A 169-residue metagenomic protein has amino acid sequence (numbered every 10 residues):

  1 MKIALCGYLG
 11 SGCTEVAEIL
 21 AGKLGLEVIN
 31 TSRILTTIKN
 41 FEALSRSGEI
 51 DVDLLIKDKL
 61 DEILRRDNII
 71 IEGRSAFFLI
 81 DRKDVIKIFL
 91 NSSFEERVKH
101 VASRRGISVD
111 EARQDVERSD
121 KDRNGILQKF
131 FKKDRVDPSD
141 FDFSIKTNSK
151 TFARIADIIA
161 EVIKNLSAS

Functional and structural regions predicted by a protein language model:
M1-I3: Extreme N-terminal starter segment of soluble prokaryotic enzymes
L5-E18: Glycine-rich phosphate-binding P-loop
E18-I56: Conserved substrate/cofactor phosphate-moiety recognition/catalytic segment in nucleotide-dependent phosphotransferases
E49-N91: Glycine-rich phosphate-binding loop used to anchor ATP phosphates in small-molecule kinases, encompassing both
I56-K57, F152-A160: Short, amphipathic alpha-helical "lid/cap" segments that border enzyme active or binding sites
I63, F78, V109-I155: Small-molecule kinase domains that catalyze NTP-dependent phosphoryl transfer to phosphate-bearing small molecules
K83-R105, E111-R118: Conserved phosphate-donor/acceptor-positioning beta-strand/loop module used by diverse small-molecule
N124-Q128, V162-S169: C-terminal accessory "lid"/substrate-recognition subdomains
